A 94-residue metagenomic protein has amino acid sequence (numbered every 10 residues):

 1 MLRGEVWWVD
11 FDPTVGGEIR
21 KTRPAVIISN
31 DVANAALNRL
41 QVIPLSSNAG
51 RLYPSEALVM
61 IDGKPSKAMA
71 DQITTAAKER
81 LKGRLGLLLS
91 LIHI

Functional and structural regions predicted by a protein language model:
E18-M60: Compact nucleic-acid interaction/catalytic patches
V59-R80: Mid-chain, well-packed structural core segment of small domains
I92-I94: Conserved small/polar residues in nucleotide/adenosyl-binding loops
